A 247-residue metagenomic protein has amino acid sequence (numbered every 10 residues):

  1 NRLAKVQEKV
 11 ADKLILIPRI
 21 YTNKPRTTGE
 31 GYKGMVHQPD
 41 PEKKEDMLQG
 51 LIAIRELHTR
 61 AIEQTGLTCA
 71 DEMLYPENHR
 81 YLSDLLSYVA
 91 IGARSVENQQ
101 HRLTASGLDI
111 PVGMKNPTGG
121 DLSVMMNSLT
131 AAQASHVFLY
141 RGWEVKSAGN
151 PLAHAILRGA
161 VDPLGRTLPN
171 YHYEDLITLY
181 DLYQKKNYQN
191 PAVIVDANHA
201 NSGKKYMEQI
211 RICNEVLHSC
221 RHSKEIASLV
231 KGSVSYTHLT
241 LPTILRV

Functional and structural regions predicted by a protein language model:
L3-T178, H199-A200, K204-E215, S219 (+2 more regions): Active-site-facing alpha/beta catalytic cores
L179-Q184: Redox- and metal-dependent alpha/beta enzyme cores, enriched for Fe-S-associated oxidoreductases and cofactor-handling
Q189-A192: Short, structured loop/turn "capping" segments at alpha-beta junctions
V195: Conserved, mostly hydrophobic/aromatic
T237-T243: Conserved small/polar residues in nucleotide/adenosyl-binding loops
